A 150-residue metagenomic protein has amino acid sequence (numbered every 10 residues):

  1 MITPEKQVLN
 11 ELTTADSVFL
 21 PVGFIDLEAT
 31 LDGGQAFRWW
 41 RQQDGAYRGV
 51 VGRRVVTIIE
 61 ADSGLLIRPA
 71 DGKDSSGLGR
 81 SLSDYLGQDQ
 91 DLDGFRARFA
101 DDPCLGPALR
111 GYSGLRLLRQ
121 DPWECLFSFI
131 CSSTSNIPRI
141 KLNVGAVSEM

Functional and structural regions predicted by a protein language model:
M1-M150: HhH-family (HhH-GPD) DNA N-glycosylase catalytic core used in base-excision repair
